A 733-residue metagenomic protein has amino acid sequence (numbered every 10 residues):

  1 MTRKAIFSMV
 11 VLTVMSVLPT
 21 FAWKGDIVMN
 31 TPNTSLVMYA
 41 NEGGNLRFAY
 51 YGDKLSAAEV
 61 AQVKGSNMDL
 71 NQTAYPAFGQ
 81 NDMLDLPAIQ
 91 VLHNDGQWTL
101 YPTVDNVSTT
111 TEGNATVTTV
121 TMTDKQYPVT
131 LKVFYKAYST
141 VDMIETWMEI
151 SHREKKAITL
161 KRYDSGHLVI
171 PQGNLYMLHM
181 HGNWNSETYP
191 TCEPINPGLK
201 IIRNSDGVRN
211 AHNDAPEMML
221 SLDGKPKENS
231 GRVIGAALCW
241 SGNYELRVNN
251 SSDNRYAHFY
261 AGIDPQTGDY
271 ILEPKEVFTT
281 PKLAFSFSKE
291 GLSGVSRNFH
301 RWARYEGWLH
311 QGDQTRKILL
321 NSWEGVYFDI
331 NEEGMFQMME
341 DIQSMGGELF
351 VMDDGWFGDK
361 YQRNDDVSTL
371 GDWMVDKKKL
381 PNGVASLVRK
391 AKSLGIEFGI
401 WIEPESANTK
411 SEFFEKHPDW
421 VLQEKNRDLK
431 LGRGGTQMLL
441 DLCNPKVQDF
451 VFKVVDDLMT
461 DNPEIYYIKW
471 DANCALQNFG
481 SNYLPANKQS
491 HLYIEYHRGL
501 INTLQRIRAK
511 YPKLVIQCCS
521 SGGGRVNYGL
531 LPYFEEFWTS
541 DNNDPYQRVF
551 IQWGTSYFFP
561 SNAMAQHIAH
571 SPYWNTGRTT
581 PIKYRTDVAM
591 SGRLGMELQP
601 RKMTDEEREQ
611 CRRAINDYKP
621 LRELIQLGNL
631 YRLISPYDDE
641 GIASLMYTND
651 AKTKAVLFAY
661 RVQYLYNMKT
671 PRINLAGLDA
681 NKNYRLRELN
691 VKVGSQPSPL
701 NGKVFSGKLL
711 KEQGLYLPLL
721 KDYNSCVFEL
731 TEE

Functional and structural regions predicted by a protein language model:
M1-K24: Bacterial Sec-dependent N-terminal signal peptides
W23-M38, N45-S251, Q266, N683-P699: Polysaccharide-binding surfaces and accessory modules of carbohydrate-active proteins
N33, M218-L220, E228, P636-A680: Carbohydrate-binding surface patches
N33, W98, P102, Y270-K289 (+1 more regions): Short Pro-Gly-centered flexible turn/kink motifs
Q80-P102, S230-S241, F287-H310, G347-D354 (+3 more regions): Glycine-rich, aromatic-flanked loop segments that form ligand/cofactor-binding clefts across common enzyme folds
D313-K453, N462, Y466-Y467: Aromatic-lined carbohydrate-binding/catalytic grooves of carbohydrate-active enzymes
P381-G383, E415-H417, V421-K583, R593 (+2 more regions): Active-site neighborhood of glycoside hydrolase catalytic domains
Q663-E733: C-terminal beta-sandwich/jelly-roll accessory domains of carbohydrate-active enzymes
